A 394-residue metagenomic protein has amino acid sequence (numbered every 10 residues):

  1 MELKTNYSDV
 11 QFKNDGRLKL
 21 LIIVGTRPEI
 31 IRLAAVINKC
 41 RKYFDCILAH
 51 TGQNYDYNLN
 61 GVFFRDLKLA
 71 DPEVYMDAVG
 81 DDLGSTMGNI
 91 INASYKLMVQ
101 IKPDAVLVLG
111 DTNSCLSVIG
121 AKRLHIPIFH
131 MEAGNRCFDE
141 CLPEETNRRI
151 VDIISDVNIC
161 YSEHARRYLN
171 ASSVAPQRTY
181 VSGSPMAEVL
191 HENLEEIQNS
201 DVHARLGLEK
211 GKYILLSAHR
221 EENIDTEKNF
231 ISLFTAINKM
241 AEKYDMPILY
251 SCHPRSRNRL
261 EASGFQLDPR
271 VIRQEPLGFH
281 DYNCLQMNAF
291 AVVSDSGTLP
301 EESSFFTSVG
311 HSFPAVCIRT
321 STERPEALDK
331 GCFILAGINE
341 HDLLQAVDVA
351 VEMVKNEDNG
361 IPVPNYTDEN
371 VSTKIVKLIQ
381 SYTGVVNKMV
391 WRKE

Functional and structural regions predicted by a protein language model:
E2-D9, Q53-N58, D77, I154-K228: A nucleotide-sugar donor-handling region in carbohydrate enzymes
L3, E352-E394: C-terminal amphipathic helix plus adjacent low-complexity, charged tail appended to glycosyltransferase catalytic
G16-V24, E29-V36, Y43, F63 (+1 more regions): Active-site and donor-binding regions of nucleotide-sugar-utilizing enzymes
R41-P72: N-terminal glycine-rich anion-binding loop in soluble enzyme alpha/beta folds
Q53, G61-F63, Q198-N288, K393: Donor-nucleotide binding loops and adjacent catalytic segments primarily of GT-B fold Leloir glycosyltransferases
M76-D77, C160, V181, I272-P276 (+1 more regions): Short acidic-hydrophobic, aromatic-tinged amphipathic segments that line or gate anion-handling sites
V108-L109, C115-V118, H130-M131, N158 (+1 more regions): A donor-sugar binding/catalytic signature common to diverse glycosyltransferases and related nucleotide-sugar
R324-A350, G360-S372: Change "using UDP/GDP/dTDP sugars" to "using nucleotide sugars
